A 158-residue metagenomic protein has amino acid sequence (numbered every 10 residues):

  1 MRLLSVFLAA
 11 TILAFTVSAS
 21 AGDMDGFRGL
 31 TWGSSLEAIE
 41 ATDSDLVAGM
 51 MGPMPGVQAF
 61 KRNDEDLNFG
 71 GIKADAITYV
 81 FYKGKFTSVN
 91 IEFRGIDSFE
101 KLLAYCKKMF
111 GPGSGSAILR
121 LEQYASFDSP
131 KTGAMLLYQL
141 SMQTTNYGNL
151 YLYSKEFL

Functional and structural regions predicted by a protein language model:
M1-S5: Positively charged n-region of N-terminal signal peptides that target proteins for export
V6-F15: Bacterial N-terminal signal peptides
S20-K61, K83, S88-L158: Non-cytosolic coordination micro-motifs
M54-V80: Compositionally biased P/S/T/G-rich terminal and signal peptide-adjacent segments that lie outside catalytic cores
